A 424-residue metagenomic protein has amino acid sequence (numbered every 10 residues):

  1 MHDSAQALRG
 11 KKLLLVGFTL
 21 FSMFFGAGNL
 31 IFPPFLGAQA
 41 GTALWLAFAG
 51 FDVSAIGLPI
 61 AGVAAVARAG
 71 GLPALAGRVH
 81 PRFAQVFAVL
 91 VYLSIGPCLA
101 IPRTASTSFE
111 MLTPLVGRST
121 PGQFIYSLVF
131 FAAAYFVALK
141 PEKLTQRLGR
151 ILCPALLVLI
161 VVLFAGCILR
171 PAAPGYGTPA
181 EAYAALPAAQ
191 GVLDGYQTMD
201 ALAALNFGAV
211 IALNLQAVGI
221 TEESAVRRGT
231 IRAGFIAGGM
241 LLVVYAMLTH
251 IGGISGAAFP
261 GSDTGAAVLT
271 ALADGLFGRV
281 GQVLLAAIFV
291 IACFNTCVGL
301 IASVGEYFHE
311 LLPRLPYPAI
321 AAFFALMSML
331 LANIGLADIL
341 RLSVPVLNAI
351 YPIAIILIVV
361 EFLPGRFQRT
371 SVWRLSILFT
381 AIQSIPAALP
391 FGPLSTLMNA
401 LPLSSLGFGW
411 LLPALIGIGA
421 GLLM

Functional and structural regions predicted by a protein language model:
R9-L20, W45, P81-I95, F124-V129 (+3 more regions): Select transmembrane alpha-helical segments in multipass membrane proteins
L15-F25, L93, G166-A173, E181-L248 (+3 more regions): Hydrophobic, membrane-embedded alpha-helices of multi-pass small-molecule transporters
F35, R82-G117, C293-E310, G335: Hydrophobic transmembrane alpha-helices that form the core helical bundles of multi-pass secondary transporters
G57, A61, A155-C167, I231-G256 (+2 more regions): Selective recognition of specific alpha-helical transmembrane segments in multi-pass small-molecule
A67-A74, F131-L152, A217-I220, M329-R341 (+1 more regions): Membrane-water interface regions at transmembrane-helix termini and the short interhelical loops of multi-pass membrane
P73-H80, V244-F294, I301, E310 (+1 more regions): TM-loop-TM module centered on a large, flexible mid-protein loop between adjacent transmembrane helices in multi-pass
P97, I101, L157-A184, A201-L202 (+3 more regions): Hydrophobic alpha-helical segments and their helix-loop junctions in multi-pass secondary transporters
A138-C167, S343-I355, R374-I382: Membrane-interface loop-to-helix entry segments
